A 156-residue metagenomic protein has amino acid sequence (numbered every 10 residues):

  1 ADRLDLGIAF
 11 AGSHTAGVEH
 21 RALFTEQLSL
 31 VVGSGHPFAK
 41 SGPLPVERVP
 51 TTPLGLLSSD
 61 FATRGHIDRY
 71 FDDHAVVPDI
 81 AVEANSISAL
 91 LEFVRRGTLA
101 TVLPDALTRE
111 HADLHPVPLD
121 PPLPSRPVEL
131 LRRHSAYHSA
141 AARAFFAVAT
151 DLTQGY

Functional and structural regions predicted by a protein language model:
A1, V49, E92-G97, L130: Hydrophobic residues within well-ordered alpha-helices
A1-L28, V32, R95, D113-P118: Short beta-strand-centered segments that line the small-molecule binding cleft or hinge of alpha/beta clamshell
L4-A9, E83-N85, V102-P104, T108: Short beta-strand and adjacent tight-turn residues that come in two discontinuous sequence segments and form the edges
F10-A11, L56-L57, V76-S86: Short beta-strand-to-loop elements that line the ligand-binding cleft of bilobed periplasmic-binding protein-like
A11-S13, S34-G35, P104-L107, V128: Short secondary-structure boundary segments
T15-L54, S59, A140: Flexible hinge/capping segments at coil-to-helix
R64-V77: Ligand-binding cleft/hinge of the Venus flytrap
P118-Y156: A late-sequence structural motif
